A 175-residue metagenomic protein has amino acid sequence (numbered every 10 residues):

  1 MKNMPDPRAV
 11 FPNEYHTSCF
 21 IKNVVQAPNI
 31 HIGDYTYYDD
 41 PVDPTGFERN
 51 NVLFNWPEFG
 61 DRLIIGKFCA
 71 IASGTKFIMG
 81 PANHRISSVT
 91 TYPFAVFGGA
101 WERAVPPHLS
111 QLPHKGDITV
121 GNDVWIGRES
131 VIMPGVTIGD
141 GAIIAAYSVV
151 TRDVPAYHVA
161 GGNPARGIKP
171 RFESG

Functional and structural regions predicted by a protein language model:
M1-I30, F94: Extended, small-residue-rich solenoid/repeat segments and analogous flexible loops that form exposed scaffolds
F20, I30, Y37-I132, V136: Flexible, glycine/small-residue-enriched loop-and-beta-strand segment within the central core of proteins
V25, V89, I168: Short clusters of hydrophobic/aromatic residues that line enzyme substrate/ligand-binding pockets
I78, M133, T151, R166-K169: Nucleotide phosphate-binding site architecture
D123, G141, H158: Catalytic-loop signature of eukaryotic-like protein kinases
V136, Y147-S148, D153-P155, F172: Short glycine-rich donor-binding/catalytic loop of glycosyltransferases that coordinates the nucleotide-sugar
G141-T151, G161-N163: A contiguous pocket-lining binding segment that forms or flanks enzyme active sites
V154-R166, R171-G175: Catalytic binding pocket for nucleotide-activated donors in carbohydrate/polymer assembly enzymes
